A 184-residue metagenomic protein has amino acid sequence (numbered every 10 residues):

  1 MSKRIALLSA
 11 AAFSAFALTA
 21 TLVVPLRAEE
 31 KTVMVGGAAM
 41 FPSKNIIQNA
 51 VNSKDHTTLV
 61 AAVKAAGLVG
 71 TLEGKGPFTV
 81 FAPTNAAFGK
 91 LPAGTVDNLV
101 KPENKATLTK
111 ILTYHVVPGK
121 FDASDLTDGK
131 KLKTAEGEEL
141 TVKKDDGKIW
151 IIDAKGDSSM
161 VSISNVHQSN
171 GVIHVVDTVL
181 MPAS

Functional and structural regions predicted by a protein language model:
M1-F13: Bacterial N-terminal signal peptides that target proteins for export
I5, V24-S184: Mature, structured domains of secreted/extracytosolic soluble proteins
F16-L26: C-terminal segment of classical bacterial N-terminal signal peptides
